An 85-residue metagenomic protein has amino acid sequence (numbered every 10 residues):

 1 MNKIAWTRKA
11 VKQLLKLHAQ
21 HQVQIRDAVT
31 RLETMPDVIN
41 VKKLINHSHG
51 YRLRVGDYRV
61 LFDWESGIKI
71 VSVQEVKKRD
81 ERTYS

Functional and structural regions predicted by a protein language model:
M1-A5, K12, K16, Q20-V23 (+3 more regions): Enriched for short, Lys/Arg-rich terminal
A5-T7, K43: Basic nucleic-acid-binding interfaces
Q22, R26-T30: Short, well-structured alpha-helical segments
V29-L53, Y84: A short, surface-exposed loop/turn module that caps and links secondary-structure elements
